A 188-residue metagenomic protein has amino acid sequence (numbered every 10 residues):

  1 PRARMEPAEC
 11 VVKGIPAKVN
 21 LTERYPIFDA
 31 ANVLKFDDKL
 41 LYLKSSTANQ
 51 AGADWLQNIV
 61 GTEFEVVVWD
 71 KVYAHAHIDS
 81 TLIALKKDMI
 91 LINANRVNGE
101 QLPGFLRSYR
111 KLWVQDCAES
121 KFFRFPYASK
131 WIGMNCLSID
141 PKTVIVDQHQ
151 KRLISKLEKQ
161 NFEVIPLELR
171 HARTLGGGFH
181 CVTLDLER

Functional and structural regions predicted by a protein language model:
P1-R188: The feature marks the mature, well-folded catalytic cores of soluble enzymes
